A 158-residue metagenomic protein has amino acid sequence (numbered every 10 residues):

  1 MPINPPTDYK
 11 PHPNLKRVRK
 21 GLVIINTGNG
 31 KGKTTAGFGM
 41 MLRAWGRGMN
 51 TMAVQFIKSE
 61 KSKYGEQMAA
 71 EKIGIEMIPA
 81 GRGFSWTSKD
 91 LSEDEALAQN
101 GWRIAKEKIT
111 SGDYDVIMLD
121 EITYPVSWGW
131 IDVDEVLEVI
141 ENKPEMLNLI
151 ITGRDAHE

Functional and structural regions predicted by a protein language model:
M1-V23: Extreme N-terminal, non-catalytic leader segments that precede Walker-type/kinase nucleotide-binding cores
P2, F84-S85, I104-D113, I122-E158: Replace "adjacent to P-loop NTPase cores in ATP/GTP-dependent enzymes" with "adjacent to NTP-binding cores
P5-Y9, S59, A98-R103, L147-T152: Short gly/ser/thr-rich secondary-structure transition/capping motifs
L15-K16, Q67, I140-E141: Short secondary-structure boundary/capping segments
G21-T110: Conserved P-loop
V54, I117-I122: Short beta-strands and strand-loop turn motifs
K72, D113, M118: Conserved, surface-exposed functional patches that form binding/active-site neighborhoods
